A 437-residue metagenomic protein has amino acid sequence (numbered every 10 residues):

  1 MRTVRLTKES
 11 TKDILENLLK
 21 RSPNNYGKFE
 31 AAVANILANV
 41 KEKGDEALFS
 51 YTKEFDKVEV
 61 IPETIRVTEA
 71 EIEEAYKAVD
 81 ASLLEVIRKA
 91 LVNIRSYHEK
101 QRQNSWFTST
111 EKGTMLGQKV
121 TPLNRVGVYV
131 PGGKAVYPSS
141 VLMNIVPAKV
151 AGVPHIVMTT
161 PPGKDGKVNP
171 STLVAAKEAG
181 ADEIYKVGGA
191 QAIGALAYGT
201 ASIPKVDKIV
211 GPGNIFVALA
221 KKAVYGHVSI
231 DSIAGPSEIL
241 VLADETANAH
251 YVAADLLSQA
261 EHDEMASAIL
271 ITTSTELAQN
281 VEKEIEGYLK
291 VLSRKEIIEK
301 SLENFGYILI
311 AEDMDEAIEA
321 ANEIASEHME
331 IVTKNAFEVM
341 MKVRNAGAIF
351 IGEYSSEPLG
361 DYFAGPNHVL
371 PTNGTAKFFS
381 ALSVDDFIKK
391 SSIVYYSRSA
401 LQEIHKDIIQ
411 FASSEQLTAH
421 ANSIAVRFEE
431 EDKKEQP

Functional and structural regions predicted by a protein language model:
M1-N124: N-terminal Rossmann-like NAD(P)+-binding subdomain of aldehyde/semialdehyde dehydrogenases
T108-V174: Conserved small-residue-rich beta-alpha loop and adjacent elements that most often cradle the phosphate/pyrophosphate
M143-P154, K177-A179, A197-I203, K221-A223 (+1 more regions): Alpha-helix C-terminal capping segments
P154-K164, A268-S274, V281, G352: Short internal beta-strands
G180-S258, H262-S267: Conserved NAD(P)+-binding/catalytic subdomain of aldehyde/semialdehyde dehydrogenases
H262, L270-A346: A glycine- and small/hydrophobic-rich beta-loop-beta segment that serves as a flexible "lid/hinge" or phosphate-binding
N322-P437: C-terminal core of ALDH-fold dehydrogenases
